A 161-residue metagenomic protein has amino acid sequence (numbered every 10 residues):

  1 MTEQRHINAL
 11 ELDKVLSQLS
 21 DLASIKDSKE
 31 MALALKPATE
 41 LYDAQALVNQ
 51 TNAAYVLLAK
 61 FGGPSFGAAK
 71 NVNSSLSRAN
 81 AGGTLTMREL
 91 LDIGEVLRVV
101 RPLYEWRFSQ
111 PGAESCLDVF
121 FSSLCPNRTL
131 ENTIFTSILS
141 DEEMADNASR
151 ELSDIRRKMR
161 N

Functional and structural regions predicted by a protein language model:
M1-N147, E151: Conserved amphipathic alpha-helical "coupling/scaffold" segments that transmit conformational changes between domains
S153-N161: Extended, Lys/Arg-enriched charged tracts that mediate electrostatic binding to polyanionic substrates
